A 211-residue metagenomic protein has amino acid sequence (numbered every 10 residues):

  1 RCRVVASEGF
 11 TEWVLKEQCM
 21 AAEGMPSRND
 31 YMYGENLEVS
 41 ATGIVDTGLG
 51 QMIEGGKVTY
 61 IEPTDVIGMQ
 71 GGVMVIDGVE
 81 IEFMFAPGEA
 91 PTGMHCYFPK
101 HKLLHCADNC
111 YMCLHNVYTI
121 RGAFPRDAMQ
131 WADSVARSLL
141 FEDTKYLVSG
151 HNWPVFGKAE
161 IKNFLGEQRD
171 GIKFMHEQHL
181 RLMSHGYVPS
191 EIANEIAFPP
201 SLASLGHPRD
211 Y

Functional and structural regions predicted by a protein language model:
R1-V4, G68: Active-site metal-binding motif and surrounding structural segment of the metallo-beta-lactamase
V5-S7, G150: Generic beta-sheet signal
S7-G9, D108: Cofactor-binding loop segments of dinucleotide-utilizing enzymes, especially the Rossmann-like FAD- and NAD(P)+-binding
F10-V14, M112: Short gly/pro/ser/thr-enriched loop/turn and capping motifs at secondary-structure boundaries
W13-F85, Q130-L139: Metallo-beta-lactamase
Q18-A22, T144-H151, P189-E195: Short, compositionally biased low-complexity segments
T59-E62, G71-V75, E80-H185: Metallo-beta-lactamase
R181-Y211: C-terminal regulatory/interaction regions
